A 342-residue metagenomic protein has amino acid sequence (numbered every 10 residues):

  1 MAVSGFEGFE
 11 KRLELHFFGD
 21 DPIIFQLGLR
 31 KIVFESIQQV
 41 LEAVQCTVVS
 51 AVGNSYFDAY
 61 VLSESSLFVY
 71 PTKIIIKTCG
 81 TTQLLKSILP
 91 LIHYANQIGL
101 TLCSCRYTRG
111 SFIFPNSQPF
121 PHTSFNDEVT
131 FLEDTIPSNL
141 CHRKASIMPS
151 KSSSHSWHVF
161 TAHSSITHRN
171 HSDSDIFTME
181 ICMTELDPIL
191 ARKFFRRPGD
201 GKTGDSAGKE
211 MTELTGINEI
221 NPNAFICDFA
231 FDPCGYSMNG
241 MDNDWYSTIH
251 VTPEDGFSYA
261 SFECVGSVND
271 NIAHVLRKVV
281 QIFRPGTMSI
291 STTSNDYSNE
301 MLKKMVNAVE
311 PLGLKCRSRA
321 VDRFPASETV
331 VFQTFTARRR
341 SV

Functional and structural regions predicted by a protein language model:
M1-V342: Polybasic/polar functional segments that serve as interface/processing modules
